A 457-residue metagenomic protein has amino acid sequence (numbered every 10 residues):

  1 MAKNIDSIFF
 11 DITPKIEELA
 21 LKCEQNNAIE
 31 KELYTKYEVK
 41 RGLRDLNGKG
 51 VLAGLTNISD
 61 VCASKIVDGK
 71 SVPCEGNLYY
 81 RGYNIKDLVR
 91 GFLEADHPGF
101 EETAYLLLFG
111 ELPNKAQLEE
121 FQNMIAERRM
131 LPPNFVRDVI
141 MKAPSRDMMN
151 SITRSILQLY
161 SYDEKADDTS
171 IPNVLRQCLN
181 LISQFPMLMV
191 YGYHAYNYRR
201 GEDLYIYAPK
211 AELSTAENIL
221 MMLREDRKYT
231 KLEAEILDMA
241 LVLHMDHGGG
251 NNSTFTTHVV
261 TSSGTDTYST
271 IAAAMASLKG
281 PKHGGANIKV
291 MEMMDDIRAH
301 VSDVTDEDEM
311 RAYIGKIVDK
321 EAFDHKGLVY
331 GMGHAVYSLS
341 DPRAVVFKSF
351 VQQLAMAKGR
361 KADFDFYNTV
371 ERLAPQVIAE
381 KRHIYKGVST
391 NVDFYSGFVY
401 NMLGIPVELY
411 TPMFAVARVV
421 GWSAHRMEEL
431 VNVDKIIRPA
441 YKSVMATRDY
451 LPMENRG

Functional and structural regions predicted by a protein language model:
A2-G457: Non-transmembrane, aqueous-exposed alpha-helical and coiled segments at domain scale
